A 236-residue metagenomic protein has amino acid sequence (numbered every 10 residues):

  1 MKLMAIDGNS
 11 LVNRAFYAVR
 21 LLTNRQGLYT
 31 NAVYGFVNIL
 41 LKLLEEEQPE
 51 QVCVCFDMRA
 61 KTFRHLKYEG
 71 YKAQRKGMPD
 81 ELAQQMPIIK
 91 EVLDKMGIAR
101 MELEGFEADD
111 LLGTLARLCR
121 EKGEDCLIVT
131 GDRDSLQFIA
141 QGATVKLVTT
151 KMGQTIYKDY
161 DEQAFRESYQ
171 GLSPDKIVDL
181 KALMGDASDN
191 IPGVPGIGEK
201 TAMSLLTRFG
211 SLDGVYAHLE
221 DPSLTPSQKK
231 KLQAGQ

Functional and structural regions predicted by a protein language model:
M1-C53, D57, R64-K67: Non-catalytic, usually N-terminal nucleic-acid engagement modules in DNA/RNA processing proteins
S10-L11, R59-T62, R133-S135, M152: Conserved nucleotide-binding/hydrolysis micro-motifs of P-loop NTPases
V12-Y17, T62-F63, P87-K90, L205: A broad, low-specificity signal for short, low-complexity segments enriched in glycine/proline and polar/charged
T23, A73-Q236: Extended two-metal-dependent nuclease catalytic cores across DNA- and RNA-processing enzymes
Y29, V33-F36, K61, L82 (+2 more regions): Generic structural signal for well-ordered secondary structure
G70: Arg/Lys-rich, often Gly-containing low-complexity segments of ribosomal proteins
